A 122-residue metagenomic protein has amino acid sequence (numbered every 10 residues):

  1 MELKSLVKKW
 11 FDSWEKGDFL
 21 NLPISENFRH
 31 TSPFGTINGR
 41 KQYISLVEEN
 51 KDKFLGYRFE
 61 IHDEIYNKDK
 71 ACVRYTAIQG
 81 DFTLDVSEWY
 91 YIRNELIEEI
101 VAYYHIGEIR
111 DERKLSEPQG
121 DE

Functional and structural regions predicted by a protein language model:
E2-S5, K16-K68: A solvent-exposed, acidic/Ser-Thr-rich amphipathic alpha-helical stretch
K8, I44-E122: A beta-strand edge to alpha-helix "cap/lid" segment located at domain peripheries
